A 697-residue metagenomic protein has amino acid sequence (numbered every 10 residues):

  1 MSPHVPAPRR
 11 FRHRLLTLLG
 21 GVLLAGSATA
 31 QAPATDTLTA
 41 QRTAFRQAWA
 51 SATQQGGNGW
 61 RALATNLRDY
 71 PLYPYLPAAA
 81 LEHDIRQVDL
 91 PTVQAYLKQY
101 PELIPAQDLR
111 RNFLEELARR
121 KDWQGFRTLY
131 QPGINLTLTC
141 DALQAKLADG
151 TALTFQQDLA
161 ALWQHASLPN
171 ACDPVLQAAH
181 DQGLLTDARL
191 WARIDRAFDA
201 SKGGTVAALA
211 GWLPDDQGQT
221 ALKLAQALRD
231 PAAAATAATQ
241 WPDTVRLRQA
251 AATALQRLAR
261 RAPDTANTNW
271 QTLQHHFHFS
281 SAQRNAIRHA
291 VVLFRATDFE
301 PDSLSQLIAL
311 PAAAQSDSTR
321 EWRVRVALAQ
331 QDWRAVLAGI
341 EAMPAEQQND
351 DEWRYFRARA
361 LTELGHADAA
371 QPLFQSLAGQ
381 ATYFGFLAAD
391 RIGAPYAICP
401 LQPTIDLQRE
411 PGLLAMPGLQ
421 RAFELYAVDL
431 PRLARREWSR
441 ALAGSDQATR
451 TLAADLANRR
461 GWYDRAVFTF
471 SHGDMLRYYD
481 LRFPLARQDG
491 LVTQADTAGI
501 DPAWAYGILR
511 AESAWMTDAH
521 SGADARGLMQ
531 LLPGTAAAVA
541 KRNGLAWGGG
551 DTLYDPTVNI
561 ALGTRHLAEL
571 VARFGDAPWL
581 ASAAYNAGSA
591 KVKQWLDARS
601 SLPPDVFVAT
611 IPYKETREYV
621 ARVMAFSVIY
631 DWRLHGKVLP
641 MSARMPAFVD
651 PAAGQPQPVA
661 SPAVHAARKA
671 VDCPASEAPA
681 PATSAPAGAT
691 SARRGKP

Functional and structural regions predicted by a protein language model:
R14-G26: Bacterial N-terminal signal peptides
A28-T35: Boundary at the C-terminal end of the N-terminal hydrophobic targeting segment
D36-A44, Q55-G56, R68-Y75, Q87-V88 (+19 more regions): Generic helix N-cap/helix-start motif at coil->alpha-helix transitions
Q47-S51, A79, H83, E116 (+9 more regions): Residue-level signature for tetratricopeptide repeat
N58-L63, D89-K98, D122-P132, L153-Q164 (+11 more regions): Alpha-helical repeat scaffolds
A78, H275, L307, L364-Q375 (+3 more regions): Catalytic glycan-binding domains that act on GlcNAc-containing polysaccharides
L81-E82, L97-K98, R110-E115, I287-D298 (+1 more regions): Alpha-helical adaptor scaffolds
